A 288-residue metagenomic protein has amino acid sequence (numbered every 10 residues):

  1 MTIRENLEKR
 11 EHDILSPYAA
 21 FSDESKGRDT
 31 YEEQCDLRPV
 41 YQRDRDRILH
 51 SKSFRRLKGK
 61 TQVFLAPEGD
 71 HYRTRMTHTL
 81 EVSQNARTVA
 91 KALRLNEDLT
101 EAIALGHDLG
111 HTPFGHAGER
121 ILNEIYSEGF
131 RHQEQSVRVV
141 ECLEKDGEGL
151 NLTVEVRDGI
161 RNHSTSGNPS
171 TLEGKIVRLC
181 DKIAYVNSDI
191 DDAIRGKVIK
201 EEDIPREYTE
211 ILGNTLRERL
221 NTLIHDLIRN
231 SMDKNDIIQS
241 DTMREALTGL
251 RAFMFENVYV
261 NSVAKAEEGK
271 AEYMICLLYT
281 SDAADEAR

Functional and structural regions predicted by a protein language model:
T2-D146: An N-terminal structural lobe/cap that precedes and organizes the functional/catalytic core across diverse proteins
R43, A117, Q135, E155 (+4 more regions): Generic recognition of stable, solvent-exposed alpha-helical segments in well-folded globular domains
F54-K58, S166-P169, Y185-G196, R229-I237 (+1 more regions): Intrinsically disordered or highly flexible coil/loop and linker segments, enriched in small and charged/polar residues
H71-H78, G110-F114, E128-H132, L152 (+6 more regions): Secondary-structure capping and boundary motifs in well-ordered enzyme cores
E124-G129, E201-E218: Divalent-cation-assisted or electrostatically stabilized phosphate/pyrophosphate-binding catalytic cores
V137-D192, G196-I199, R206: Histidine/acidic-rich helix-loop-helix segments that form or flank divalent-metal centers in metalloenzyme catalytic
T215-L278: Internal helical hairpin/lid segments
Y279-R288: Single conserved hydrophobic/aromatic residue that forms the stacking wall/gate of nucleotide- or nucleobase-binding
